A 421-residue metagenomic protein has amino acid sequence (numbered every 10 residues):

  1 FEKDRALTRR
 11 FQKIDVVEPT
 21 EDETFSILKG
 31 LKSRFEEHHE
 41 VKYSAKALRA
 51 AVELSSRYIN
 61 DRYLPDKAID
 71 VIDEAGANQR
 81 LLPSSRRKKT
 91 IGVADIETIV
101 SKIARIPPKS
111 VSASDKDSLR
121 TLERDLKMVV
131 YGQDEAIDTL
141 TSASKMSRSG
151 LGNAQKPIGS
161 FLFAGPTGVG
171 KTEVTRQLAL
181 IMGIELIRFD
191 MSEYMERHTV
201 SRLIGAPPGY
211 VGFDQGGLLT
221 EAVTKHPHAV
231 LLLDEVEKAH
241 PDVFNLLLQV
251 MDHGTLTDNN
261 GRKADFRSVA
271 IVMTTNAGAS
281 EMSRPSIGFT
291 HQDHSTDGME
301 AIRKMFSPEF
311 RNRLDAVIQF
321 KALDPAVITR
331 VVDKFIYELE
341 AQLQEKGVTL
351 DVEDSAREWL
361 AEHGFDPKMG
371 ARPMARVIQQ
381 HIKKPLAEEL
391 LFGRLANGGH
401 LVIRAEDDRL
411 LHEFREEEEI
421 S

Functional and structural regions predicted by a protein language model:
F1-S421: AAA+ P-loop NTPase nucleotide-binding core of proteostasis motors
